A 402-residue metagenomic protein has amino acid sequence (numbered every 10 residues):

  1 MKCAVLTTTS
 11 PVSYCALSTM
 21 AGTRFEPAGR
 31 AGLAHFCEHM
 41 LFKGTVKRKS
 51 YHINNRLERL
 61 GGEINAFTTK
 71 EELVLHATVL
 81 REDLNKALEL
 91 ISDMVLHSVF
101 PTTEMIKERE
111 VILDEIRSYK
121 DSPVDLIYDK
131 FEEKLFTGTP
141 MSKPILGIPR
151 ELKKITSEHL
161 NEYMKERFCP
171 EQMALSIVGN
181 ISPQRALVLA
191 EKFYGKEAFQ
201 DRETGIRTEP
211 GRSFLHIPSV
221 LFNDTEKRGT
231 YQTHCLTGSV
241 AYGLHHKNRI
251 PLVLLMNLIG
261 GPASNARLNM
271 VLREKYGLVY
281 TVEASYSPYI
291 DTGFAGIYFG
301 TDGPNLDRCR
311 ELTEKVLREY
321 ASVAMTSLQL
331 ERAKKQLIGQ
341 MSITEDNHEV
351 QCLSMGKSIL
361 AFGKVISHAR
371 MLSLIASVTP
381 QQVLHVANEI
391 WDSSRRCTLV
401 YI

Functional and structural regions predicted by a protein language model:
M1-I53, H76, E89-I91, N161-V271 (+3 more regions): His/Glu-rich zincin catalytic helix
H52-E203, Y242-G243, G260-P262, E274-I402: Charge-rich, well-structured scaffold segments of protease-associated domains
